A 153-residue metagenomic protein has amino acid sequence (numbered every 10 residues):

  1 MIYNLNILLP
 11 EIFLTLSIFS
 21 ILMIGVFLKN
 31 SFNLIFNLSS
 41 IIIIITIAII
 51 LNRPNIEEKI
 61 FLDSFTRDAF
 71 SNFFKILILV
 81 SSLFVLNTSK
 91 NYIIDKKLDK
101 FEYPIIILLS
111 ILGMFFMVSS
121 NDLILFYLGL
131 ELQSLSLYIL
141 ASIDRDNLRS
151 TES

Functional and structural regions predicted by a protein language model:
M1-S153: Alpha-helical transmembrane segments of multi-pass membrane proteins predominantly involved in bioenergetics
